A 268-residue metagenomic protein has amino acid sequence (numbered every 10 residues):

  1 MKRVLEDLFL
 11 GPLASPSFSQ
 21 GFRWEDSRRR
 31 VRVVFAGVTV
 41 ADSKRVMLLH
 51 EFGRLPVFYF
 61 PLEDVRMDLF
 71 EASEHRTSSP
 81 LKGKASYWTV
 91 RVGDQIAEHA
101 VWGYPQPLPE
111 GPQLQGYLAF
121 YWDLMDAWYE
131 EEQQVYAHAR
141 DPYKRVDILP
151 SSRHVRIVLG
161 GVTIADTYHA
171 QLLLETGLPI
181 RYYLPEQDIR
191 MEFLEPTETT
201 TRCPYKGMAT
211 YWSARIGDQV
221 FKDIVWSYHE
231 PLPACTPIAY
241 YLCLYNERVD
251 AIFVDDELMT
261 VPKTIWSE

Functional and structural regions predicted by a protein language model:
M1-E268: Terminal leader/tail segments of proteins
